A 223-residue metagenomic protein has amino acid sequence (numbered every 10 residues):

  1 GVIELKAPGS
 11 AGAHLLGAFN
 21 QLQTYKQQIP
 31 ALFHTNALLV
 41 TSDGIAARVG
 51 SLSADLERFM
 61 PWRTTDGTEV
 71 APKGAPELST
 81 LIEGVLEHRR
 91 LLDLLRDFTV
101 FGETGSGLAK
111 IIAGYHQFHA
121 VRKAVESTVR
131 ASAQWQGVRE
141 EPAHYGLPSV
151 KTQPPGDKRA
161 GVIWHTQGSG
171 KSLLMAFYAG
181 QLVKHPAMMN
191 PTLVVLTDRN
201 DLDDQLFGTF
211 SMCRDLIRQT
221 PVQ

Functional and structural regions predicted by a protein language model:
G1-T192, T197, D201-L216: ATP-dependent helicase/translocase motor core
